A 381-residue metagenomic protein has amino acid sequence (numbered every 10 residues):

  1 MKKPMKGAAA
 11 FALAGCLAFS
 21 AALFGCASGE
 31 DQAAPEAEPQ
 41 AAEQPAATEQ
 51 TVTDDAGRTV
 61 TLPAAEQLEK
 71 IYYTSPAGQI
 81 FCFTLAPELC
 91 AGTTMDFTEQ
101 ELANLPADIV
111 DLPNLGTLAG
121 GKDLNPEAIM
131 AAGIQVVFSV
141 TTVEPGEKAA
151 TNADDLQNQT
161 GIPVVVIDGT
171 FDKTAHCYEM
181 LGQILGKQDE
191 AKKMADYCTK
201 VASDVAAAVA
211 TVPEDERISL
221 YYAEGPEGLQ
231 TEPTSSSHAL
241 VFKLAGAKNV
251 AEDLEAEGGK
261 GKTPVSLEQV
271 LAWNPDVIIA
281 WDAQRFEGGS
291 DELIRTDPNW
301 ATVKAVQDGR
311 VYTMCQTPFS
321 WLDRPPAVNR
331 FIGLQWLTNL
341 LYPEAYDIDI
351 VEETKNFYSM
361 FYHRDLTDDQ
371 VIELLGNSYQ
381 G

Functional and structural regions predicted by a protein language model:
G7-A8, L13, C26-I80, D189-Y222 (+1 more regions): Bacterial Sec-exported substrate-binding components of ABC uptake systems
A12-A22: Bacterial N-terminal signal peptides
D55-R58, L112-E127, E255-L267: Short helix-initiation/N-cap motifs at beta->coil->alpha
K70-T74, C82, A91-T94, V136-V140 (+5 more regions): Structural recognition of the beta-strand scaffold that forms the well-ordered cores of secreted hydrolase catalytic
A77-A132, V136-E147, V250: A short, structured surface patch at a secondary-structure boundary
E99-E101, G121, T141-A153, V165-M180 (+2 more regions): Extracytoplasmic ligand-binding site segments that recognize negatively charged/polar headgroups
D172-C177, Q183, F286-G381: Structured C-terminal subdomain patch of bacterial secreted/periplasmic proteins
T231-G261: Alpha-helical, coiled-coil/dimerization segments enriched in small aliphatic residues
